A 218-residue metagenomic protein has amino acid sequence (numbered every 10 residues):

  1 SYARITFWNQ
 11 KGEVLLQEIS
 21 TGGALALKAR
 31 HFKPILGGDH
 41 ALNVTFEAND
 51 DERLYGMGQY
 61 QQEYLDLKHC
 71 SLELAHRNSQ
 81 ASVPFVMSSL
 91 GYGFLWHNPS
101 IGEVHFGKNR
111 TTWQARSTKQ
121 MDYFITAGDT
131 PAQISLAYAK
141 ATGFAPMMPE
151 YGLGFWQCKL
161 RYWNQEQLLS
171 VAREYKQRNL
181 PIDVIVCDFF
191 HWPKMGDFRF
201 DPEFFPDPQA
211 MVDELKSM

Functional and structural regions predicted by a protein language model:
S1-P149, K159-L160, Q165, A172-Q177: Catalytic and substrate-binding clefts that recognize carbohydrates or anionic sugar/phosphate headgroups
P146-M218: Aromatic-lined carbohydrate-binding/catalytic grooves of carbohydrate-active enzymes
